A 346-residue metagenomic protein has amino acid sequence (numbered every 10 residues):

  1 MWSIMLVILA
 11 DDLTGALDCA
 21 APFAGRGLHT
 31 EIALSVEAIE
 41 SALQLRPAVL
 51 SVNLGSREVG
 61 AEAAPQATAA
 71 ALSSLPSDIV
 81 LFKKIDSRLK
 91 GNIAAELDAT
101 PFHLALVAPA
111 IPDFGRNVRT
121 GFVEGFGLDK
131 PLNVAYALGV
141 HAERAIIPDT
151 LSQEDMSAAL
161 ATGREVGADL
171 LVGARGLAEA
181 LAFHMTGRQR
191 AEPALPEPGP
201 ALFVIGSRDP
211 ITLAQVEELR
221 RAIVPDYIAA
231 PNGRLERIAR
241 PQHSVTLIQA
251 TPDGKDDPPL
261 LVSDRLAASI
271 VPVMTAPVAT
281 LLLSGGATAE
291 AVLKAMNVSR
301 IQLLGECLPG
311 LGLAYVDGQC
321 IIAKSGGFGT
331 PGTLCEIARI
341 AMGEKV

Functional and structural regions predicted by a protein language model:
W2-V7, G25-A33, E37, R46-V49 (+3 more regions): Cap/lid and interdomain-hinge subdomains that line or gate substrate/regulatory clefts in soluble alpha/beta enzymes
D12-G15, I85-A94, P112-D113, S152-E154 (+5 more regions): Gly/Ser/Thr-rich loops at beta-strand to alpha-helix junctions that form or flank small-molecule/cofactor-binding
R26-V49, N232-H243, L303-G318: N-terminal short beta-loop-beta anion/metal-coordinating cradle
E31-L43, M156-T162, R188, P231-R240 (+1 more regions): A short, acidic, amphipathic alpha-helical segment used as a generic capping/interface helix at domain edges
G115, G176-A180, G187-G199, E306-G327: Short, flexible loop segments at boundaries between secondary-structure elements
P193-V271: Redox- and metal-dependent alpha/beta enzyme cores, enriched for Fe-S-associated oxidoreductases and cofactor-handling
P252-L282, G286-L304: Catalytic cores of soluble, metal-dependent hydrolases
V278, A289-E336: Conserved, well-ordered active-site substructure
